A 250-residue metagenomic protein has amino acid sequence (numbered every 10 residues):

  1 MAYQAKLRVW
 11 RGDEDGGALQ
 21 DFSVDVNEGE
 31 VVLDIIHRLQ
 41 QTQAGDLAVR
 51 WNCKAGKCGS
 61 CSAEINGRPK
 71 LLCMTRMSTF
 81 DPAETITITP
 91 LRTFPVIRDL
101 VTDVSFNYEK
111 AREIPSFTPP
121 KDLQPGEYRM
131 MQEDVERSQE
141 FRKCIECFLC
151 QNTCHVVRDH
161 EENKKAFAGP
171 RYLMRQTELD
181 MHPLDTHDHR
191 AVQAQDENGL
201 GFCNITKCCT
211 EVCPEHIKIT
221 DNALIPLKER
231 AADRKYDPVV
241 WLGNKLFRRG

Functional and structural regions predicted by a protein language model:
A2-N107, F141, Q151, H155 (+2 more regions): Iron-sulfur-associated redox domains of electron-transfer enzymes in respiratory and anaerobic energy metabolism
E30-T42, T89-G250: Ferredoxin-type iron-sulfur electron-transfer modules in oxidoreductases and energy-metabolism complexes
